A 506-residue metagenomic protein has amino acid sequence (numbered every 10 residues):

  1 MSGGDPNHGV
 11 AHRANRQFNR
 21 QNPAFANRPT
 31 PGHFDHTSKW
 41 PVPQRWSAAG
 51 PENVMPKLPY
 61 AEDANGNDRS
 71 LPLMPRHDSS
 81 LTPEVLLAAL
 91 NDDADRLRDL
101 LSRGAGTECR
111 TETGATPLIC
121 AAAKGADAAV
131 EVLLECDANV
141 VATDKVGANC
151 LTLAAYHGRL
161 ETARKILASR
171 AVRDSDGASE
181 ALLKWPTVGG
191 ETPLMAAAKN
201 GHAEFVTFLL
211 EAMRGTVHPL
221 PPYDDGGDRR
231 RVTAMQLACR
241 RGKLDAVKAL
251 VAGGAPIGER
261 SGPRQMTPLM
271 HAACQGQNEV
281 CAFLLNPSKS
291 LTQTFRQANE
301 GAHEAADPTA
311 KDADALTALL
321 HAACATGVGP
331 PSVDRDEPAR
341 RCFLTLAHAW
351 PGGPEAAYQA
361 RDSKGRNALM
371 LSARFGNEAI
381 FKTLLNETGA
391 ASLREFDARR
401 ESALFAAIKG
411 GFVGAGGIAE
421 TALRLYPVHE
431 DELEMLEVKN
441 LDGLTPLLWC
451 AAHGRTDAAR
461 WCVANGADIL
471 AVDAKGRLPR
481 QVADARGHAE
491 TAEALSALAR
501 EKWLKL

Functional and structural regions predicted by a protein language model:
D5, R13-F25, P29, D35-W46 (+4 more regions): Ankyrin-repeat-protein effector appendages
G66-P117: N-terminal segments that cap or nucleate solenoid repeat domains
D78, T111, D144, P186-T187 (+7 more regions): Ankyrin repeat boundary/linker residues
L81, G114, G147, G190 (+7 more regions): Start-of-repeat signature of ankyrin repeats
L87, C120, L153, A196 (+7 more regions): Ankyrin-repeat alpha-helix packing hotspot
D92, G125, G158, G201 (+7 more regions): Ankyrin-repeat intra-repeat helix-capping/turn positions
R96, A128-A129, T162, E204-F205 (+7 more regions): Conserved ankyrin/ankyrin-like repeat signature
R98-G106, E131-N139, K165-L182, T207-V217 (+8 more regions): Ankyrin repeat domain, specifically the short helix-to-loop turn at the C-terminus of the second helix of each repeat
